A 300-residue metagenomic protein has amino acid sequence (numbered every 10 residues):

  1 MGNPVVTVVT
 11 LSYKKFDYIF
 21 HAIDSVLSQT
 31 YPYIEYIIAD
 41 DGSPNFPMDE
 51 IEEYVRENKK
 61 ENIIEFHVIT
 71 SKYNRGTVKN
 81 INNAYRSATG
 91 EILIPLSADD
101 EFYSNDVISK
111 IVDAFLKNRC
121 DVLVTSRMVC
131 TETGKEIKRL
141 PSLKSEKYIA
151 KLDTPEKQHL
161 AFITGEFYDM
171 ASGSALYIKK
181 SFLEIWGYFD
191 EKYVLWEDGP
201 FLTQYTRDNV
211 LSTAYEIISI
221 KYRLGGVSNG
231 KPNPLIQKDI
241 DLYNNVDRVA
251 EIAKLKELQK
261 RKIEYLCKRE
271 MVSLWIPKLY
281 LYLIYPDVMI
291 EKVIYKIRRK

Functional and structural regions predicted by a protein language model:
M1-S25: N-proximal low-complexity "stem/linker" segments adjacent to membrane-targeting elements
V8, T125, Y148-D239: Conserved nucleotide-sugar donor-binding catalytic segment
L27-I69: Acidic donor-binding segment of Leloir-type glycosyltransferases
T70-A88: Glycine-rich, basic loop-to-helix element that forms the pyrophosphate-binding segment of sugar-nucleotide handling
L93: Short aromatic/hydrophobic "clamp" motif used to bind/position activated sugar donors
S97-E101: The conserved acidic donor/metal-binding loop of glycosyltransferases
D106-R139: Conserved donor NDP-sugar-binding/catalytic core segment of glycosyltransferases
N233-N244, E257-K300: Non-catalytic, C-terminal membrane-associated alpha-helical segments of glycosyltransferases
